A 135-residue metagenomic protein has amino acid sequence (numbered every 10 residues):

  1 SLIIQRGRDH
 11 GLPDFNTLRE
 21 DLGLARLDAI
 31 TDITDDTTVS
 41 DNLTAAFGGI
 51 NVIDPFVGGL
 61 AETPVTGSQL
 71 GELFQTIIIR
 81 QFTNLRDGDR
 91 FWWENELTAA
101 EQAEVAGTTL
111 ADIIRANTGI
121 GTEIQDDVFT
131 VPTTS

Functional and structural regions predicted by a protein language model:
S1-S135: Terminal regions of secretory-pathway proteins
